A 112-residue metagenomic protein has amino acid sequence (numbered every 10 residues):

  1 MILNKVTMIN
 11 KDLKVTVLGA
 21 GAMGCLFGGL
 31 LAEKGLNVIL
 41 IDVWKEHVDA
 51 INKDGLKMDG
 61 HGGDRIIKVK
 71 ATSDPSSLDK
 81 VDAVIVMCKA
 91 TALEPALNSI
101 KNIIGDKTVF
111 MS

Functional and structural regions predicted by a protein language model:
L3, T7-L13, G63-I66, P75: Extreme N-terminal leader/targeting segments of oxidoreductases
V6-L56: NAD(P)+-binding Rossmann beta1-loop-alpha1 motif at the extreme N-terminus of oxidoreductases
N37, V43-V81: Conserved N-terminal Rossmann-fold NAD(P) cofactor-binding segment
R65-K68, T72-S112: Rossmann-like NAD(P)(H) cofactor-binding subdomain of soluble oxidoreductases
